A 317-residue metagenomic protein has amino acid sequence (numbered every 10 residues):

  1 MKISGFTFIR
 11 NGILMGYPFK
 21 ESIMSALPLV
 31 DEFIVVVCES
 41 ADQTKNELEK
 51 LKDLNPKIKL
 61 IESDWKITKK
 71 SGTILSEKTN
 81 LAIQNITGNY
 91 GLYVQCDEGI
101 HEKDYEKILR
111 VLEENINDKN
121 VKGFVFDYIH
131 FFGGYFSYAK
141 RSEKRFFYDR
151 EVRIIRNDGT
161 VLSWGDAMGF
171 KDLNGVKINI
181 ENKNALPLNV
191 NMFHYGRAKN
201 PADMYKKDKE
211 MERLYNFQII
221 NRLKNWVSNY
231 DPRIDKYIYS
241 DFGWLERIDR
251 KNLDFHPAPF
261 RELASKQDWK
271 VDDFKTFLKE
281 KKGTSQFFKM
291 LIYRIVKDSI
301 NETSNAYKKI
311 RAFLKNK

Functional and structural regions predicted by a protein language model:
M1-S25, K308, A312-K317: N-proximal low-complexity "stem/linker" segments adjacent to membrane-targeting elements
I3-F6, R10, Y17-P18, C38-Y93: Active-site-proximal specificity loops/subdomain of glycosyltransferases
E21-V36, S40: Short, acidic, metal-binding catalytic loop of nucleotide-sugar glycosyltransferases
T73-L75, G99-K317: Catalytic-site signature of metal-activated, phosphate-bearing donor transferases, centered on the GT-A/GT-A-like
